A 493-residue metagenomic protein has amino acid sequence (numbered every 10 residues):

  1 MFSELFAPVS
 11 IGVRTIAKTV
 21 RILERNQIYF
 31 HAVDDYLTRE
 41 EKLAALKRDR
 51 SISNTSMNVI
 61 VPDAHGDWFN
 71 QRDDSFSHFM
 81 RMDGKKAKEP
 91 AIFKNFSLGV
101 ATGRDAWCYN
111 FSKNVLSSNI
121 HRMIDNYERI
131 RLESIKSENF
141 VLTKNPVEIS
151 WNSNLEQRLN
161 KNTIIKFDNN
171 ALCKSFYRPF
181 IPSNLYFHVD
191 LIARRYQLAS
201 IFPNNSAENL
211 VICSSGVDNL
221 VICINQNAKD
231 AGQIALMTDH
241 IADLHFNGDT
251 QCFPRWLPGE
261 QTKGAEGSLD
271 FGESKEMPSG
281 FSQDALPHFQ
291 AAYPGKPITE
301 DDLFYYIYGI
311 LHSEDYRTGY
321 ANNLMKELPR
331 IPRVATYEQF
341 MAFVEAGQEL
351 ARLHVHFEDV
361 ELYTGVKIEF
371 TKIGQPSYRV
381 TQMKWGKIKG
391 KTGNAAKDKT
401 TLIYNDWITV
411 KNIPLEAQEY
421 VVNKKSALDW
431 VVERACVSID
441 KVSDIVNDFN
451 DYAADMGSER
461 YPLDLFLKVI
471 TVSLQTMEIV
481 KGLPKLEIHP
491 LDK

Functional and structural regions predicted by a protein language model:
M1-K493: Sequence-level detector for compositionally biased, low-complexity segments
